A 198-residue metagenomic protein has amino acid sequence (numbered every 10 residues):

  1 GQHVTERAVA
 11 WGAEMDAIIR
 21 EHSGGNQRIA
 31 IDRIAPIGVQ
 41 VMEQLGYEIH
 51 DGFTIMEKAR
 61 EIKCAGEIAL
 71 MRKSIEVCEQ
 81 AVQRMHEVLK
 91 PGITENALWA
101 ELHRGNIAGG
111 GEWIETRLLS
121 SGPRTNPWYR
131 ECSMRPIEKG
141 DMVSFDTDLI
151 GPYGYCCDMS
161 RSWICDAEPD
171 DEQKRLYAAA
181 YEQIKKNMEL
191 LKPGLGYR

Functional and structural regions predicted by a protein language model:
G1-R198: Active-site neighborhoods and metal-handling regions in enzymes and metal-associated proteins
